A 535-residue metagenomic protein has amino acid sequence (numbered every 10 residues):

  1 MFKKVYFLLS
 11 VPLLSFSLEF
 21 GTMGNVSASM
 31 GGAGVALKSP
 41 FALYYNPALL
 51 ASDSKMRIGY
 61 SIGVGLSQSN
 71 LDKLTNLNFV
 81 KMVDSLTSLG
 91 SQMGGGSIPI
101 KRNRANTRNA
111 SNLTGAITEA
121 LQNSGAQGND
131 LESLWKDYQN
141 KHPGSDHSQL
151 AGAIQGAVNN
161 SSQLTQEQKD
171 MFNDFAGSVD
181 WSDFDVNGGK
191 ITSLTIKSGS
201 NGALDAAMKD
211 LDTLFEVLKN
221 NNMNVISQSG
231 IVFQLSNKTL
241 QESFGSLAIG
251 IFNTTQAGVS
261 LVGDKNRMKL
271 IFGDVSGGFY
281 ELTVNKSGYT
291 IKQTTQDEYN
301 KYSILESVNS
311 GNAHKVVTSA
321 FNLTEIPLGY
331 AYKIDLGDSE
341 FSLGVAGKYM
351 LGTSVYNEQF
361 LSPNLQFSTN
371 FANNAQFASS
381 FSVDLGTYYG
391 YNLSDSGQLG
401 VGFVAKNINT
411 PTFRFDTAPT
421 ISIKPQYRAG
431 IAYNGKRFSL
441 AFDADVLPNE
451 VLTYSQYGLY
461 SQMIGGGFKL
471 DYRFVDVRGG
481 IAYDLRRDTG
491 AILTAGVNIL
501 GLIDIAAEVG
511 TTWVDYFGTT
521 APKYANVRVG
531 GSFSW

Functional and structural regions predicted by a protein language model:
K4-L14: Sec-dependent N-terminal signal peptides
S15-V262, N266, A521-A525: N-terminal, post-signal peptide beta-strand-biased segments of exported outer-membrane/organellar beta-barrel and other
N25, V225-G230, F321-P327, A378-D384 (+4 more regions): Transmembrane beta-barrel architecture of outer-membrane proteins
M30, L49, S229-N237, I249 (+9 more regions): Residues on the lipid-exposed face of transmembrane beta-strands in outer-membrane beta-barrel proteins
D53-M56, S236-L247, K333-V345, G390-L399 (+3 more regions): Secondary-structure transition into beta-strands, especially the periplasmic turns and strand N-termini that construct
S61, S246-F252, S342-M350, G400-K406 (+1 more regions): Outer-envelope exported proteins of Gram-negative bacteria
T75, I191-N224, A257-F321, G352-F381 (+2 more regions): Extracellular/periplasm-exposed beta-strand and loop segments of Gram-negative cell-envelope proteins, dominated by
L393, L399-W535: Outer membrane beta-barrel transmembrane domains
